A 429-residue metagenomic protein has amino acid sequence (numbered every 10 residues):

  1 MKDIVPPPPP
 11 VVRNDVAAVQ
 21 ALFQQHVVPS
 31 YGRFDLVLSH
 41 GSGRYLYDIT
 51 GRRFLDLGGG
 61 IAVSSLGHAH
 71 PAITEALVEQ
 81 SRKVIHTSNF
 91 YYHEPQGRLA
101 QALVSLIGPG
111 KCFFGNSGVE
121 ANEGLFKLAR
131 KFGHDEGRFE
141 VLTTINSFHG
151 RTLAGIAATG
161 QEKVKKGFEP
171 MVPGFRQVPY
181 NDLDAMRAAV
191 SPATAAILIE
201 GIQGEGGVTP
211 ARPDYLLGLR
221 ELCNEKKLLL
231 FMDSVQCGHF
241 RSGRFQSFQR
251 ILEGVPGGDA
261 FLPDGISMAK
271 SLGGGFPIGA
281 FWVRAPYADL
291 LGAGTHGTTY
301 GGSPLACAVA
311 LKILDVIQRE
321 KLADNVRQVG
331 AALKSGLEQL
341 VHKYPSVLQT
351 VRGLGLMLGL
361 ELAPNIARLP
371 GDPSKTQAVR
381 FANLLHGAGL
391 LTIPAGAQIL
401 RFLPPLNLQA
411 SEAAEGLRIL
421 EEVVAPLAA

Functional and structural regions predicted by a protein language model:
K2-A429: Conserved N-terminal phosphate-binding loop of PLP-dependent enzymes in the Aspartate aminotransferase
